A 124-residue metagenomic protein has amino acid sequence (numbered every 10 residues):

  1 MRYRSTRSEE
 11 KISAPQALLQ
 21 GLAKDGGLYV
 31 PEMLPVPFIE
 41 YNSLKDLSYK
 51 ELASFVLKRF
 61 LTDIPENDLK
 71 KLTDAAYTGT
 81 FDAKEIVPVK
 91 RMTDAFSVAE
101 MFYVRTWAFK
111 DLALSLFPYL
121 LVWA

Functional and structural regions predicted by a protein language model:
M1-A124: PLP-dependent amino-acid enzyme catalytic core
